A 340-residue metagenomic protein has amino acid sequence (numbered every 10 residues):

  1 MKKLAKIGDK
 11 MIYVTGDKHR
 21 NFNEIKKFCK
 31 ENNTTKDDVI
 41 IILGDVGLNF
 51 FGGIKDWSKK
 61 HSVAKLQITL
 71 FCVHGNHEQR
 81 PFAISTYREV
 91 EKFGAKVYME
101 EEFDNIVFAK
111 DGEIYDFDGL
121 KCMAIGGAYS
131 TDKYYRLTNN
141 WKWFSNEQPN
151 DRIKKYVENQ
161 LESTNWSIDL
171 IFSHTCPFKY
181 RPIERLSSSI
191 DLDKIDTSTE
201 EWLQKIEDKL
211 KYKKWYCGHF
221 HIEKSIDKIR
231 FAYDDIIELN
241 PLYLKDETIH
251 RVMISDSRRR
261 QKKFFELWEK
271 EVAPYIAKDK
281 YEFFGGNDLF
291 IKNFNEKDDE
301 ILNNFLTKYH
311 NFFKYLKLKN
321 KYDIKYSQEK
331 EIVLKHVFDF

Functional and structural regions predicted by a protein language model:
K2-K6, T15, R20-F117, L186 (+2 more regions): Core catalytic region of metal-dependent phosphoesterases/phosphodiesterases, especially metallo-beta-lactamase-like
I7-Y13, I114-A124, I226-R230: Beta-strand-turn-beta hairpins that frame and shape the catalytic cleft of phosphate-ester-processing enzymes
H19-E24, G47-G52, N76-A83, S130-K133 (+2 more regions): Active-site environment of divalent metal-dependent phosphoester hydrolases
T69-V73, K92-F93, F178-D246: Conserved beta-sheet core of the metallophosphoesterase superfamily
D118-T197: Active-site-proximal loop/helix segment associated with metal-binding centers of metalloenzymes
I249-I254: Short glycine-/aliphatic-rich beta-strand segments at the starts of folded cytosolic domains
Y275-D323: Acidic, low-complexity, intrinsically disordered interaction modules
